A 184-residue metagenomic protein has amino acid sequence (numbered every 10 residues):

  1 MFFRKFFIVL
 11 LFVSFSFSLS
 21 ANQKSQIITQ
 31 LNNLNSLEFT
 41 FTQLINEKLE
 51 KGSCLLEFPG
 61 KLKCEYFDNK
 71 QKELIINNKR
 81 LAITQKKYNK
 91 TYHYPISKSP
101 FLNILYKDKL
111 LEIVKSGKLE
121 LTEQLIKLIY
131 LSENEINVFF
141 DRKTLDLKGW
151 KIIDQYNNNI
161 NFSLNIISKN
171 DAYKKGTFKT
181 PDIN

Functional and structural regions predicted by a protein language model:
M1-F3: N-terminal secretory signal peptides that target proteins for export/translocation
K5-F15: Sec-dependent N-terminal signal peptides
S16-A21: Boundary at the C-terminal end of the N-terminal hydrophobic targeting segment
T29-L49: A short, Trp-centered hydrophobic/proline-enriched beta-strand micro-motif
F39-F41, L62-Y66, L81-T84, L128 (+1 more regions): Short hydrophobic/aromatic-rich beta-strand segments that constitute the beta-sheet cores of beta-sandwich/beta-barrel
I45-E47, K87-N89, Y156: Solvent-exposed strand-loop boundary residues in beta-sheet-rich modules
C54-N103, I160: An acidic-aromatic
E112-K115, L119-N184: Gly/Pro-enriched, hydrophobic low-complexity segments that function as extracytoplasmic propeptides/linkers
